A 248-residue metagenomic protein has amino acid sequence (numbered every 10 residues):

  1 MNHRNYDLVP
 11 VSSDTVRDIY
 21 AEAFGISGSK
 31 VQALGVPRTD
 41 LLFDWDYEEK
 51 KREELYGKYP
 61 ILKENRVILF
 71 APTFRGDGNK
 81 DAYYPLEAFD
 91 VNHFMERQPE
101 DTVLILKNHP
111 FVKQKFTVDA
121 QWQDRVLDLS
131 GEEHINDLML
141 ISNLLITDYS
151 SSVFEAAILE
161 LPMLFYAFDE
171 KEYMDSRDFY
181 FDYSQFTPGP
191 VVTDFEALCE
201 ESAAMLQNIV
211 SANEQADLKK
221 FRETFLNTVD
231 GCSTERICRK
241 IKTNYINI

Functional and structural regions predicted by a protein language model:
M1-D46: Active-site and donor-binding regions of nucleotide-sugar-utilizing enzymes
D7-S13, L104-I105, L145-I146: A short beta-strand/loop micro-motif in the catalytic core of glycosyltransferases that engages the nucleotide-sugar
L8, K30, N143-L144, P162: Well-ordered beta-strand positions
S12-T15, N108-P110, Y149, D194: Helix N-cap/beta->alpha junction signal
V31, P37-V118, V192-D194, E235: Conserved catalytic-core segment of nucleotide-activated headgroup transferases in glycan assembly
I105, P110-F154: Donor nucleotide-activated moiety binding/catalytic core segment of transferases that use nucleotide-activated donors
D119-D124, S151-F225: Catalytic binding pocket for nucleotide-activated donors in carbohydrate/polymer assembly enzymes
V229-I248: C-terminal alpha-helical cap of glycosyltransferases
